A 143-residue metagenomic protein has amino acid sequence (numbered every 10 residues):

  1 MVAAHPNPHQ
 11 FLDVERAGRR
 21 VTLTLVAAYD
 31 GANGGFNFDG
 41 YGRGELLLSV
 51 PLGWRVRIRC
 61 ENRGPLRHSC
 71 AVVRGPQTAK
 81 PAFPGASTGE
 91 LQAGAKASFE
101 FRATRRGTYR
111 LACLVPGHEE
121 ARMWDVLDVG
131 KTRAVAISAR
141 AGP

Functional and structural regions predicted by a protein language model:
M1-A3, A17-V21, D30, G89-P143: Extracellular/periplasmic metallocenter environments
G18-R55: N-terminal edge beta-strand
G35-F36, R59-A93, G117-V126: Histidine- and aromatic-enriched segments that form or immediately flank copper-ligand environments
Y41-E45, F83-S87, A95-S98: Short structured motifs
G42-G44, L52-W54, L66, A95 (+1 more regions): Residues that flank catalytic or metal-binding motifs in active/ligand-binding sites
P51-G53, R63, T104-R106: A short, compositionally biased micro-patch
R55-V56, Y109: A short tyrosine-centered beta-strand micro-motif
